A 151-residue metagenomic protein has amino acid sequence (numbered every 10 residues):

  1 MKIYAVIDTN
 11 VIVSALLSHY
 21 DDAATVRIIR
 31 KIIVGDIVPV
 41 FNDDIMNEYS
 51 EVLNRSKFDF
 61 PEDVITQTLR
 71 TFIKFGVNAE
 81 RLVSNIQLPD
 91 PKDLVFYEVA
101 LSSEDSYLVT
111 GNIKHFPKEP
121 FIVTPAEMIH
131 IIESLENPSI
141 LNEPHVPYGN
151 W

Functional and structural regions predicted by a protein language model:
M1-P39: Short, well-structured N-terminal submotif of metal-dependent ribonuclease cores
T9, D43, G111-I113: Short secondary-structure boundary segments
I12-V13, N47, H115-P117: Short, active-site-adjacent cap segments at secondary-structure transitions
S14-L16, V52, E119, I131-I132: Residues that scaffold the ATP/ADP-binding catalytic core of kinase and kinase-like folds
R30-S84: PIN-domain endoribonuclease scaffold, especially VapC-family toxins
I73-L108: Active-site neighborhoods of divalent-metal-dependent phosphate/nucleic-acid chemistry enzymes
L94, S106-Y107, I113-W151: Acidic, PIN/NYN-like endoribonuclease modules and their adjacent C-terminal/linker elements
